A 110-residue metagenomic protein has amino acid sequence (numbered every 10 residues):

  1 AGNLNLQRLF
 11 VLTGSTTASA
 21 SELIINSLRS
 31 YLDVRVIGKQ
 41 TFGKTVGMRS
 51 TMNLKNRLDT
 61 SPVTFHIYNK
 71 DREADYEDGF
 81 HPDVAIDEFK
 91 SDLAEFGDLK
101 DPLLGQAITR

Functional and structural regions predicted by a protein language model:
A1-R110: C-terminal "post-core" interaction segments
